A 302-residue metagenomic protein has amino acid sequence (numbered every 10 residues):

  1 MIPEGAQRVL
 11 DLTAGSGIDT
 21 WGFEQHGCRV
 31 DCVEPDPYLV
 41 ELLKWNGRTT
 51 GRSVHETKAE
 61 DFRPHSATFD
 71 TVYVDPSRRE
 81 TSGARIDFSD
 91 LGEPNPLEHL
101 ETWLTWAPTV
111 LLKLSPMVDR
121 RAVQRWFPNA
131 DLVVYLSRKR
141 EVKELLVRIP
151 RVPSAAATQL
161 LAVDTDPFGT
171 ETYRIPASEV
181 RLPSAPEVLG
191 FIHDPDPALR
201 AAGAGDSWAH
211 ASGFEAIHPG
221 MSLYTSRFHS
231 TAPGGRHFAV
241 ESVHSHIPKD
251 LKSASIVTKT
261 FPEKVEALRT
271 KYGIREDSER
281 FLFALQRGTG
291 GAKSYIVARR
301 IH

Functional and structural regions predicted by a protein language model:
M1-H302: SAM-dependent transferase fold signal centered on methyltransferase-like domains, encompassing both Class I
